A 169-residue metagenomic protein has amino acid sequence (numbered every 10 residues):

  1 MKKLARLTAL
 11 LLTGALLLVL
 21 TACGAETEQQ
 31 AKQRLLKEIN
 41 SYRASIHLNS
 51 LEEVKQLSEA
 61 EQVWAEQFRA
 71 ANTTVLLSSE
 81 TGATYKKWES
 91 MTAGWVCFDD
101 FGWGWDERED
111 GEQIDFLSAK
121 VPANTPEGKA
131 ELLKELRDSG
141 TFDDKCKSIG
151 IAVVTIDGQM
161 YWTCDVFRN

Functional and structural regions predicted by a protein language model:
M1-L11: Bacterial N-terminal signal peptides that target proteins for export
L11, W64, F68, L136-S139: Alpha-helix boundary/capping residues
V19-A22: C-terminal motif of bacterial Sec signal peptides marking the signal peptidase cleavage site
E26-G94, K145, I149: Short, well-ordered surface patches within globular domains
T81-N169: A well-ordered secondary-structure block
